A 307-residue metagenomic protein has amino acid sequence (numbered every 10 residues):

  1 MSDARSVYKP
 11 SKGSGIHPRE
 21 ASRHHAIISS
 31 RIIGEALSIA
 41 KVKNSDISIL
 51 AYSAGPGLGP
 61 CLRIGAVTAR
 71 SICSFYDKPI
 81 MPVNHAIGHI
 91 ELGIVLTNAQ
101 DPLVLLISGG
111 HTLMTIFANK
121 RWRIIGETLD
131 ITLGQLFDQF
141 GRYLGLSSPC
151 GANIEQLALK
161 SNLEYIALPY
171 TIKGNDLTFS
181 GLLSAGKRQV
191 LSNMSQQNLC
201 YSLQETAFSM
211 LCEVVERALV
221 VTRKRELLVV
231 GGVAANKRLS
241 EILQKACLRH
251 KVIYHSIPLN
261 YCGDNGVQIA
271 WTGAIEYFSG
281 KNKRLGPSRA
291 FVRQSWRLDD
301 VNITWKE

Functional and structural regions predicted by a protein language model:
M1-P56: N-terminal beta-alpha supersecondary unit
N44-A54, R223-A234, H255-P258: Short glycine-rich phosphate-binding loop at a beta-alpha junction
Y52-K78, K237-K245: Short Gly/Thr/Asp-enriched flexible loops that form oxyanion-binding sites at enzyme active sites
P82-L103, T272: Conserved phosphate-binding catalytic cores of ATP/NTP-utilizing and phosphoryl-transfer enzymes
P82-V83, Q244-I269: Conserved phosphate-binding/catalytic loops in two-lobed NTP-binding clefts
I87, A118-N162, S184, R188-N193: Glycine-rich phosphate-binding loop plus the immediately following alpha-helix
E91, P258-I303: Glycine-rich phosphate-binding/hydrolytic loop that grips phosphoryl groups
E155-L227, V233-H250, A274-G280, S288 (+1 more regions): A contiguous, well-structured pocket-lining segment that forms one wall/lid of small-molecule binding clefts in soluble
